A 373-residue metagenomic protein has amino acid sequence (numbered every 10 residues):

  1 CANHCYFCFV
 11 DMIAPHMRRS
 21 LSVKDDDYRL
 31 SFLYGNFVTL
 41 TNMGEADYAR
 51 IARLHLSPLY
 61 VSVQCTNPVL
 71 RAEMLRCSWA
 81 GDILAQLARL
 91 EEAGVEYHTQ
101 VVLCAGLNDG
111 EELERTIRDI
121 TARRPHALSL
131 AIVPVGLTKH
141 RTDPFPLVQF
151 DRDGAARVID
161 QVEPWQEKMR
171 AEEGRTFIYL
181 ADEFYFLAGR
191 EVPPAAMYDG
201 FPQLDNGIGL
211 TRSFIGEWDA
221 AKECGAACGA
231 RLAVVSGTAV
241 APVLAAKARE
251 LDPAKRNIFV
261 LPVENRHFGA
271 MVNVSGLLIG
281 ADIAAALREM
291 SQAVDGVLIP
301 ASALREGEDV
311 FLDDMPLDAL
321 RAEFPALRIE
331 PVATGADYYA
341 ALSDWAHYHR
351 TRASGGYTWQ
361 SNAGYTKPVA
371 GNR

Functional and structural regions predicted by a protein language model:
C1-H126, G136-W165: Conserved Radical SAM active-site core
D11, S62, V133, A181 (+1 more regions): Conserved residues at the C-terminal ends of beta-strands
M17, T121-R123, G136-R373: Auxiliary Fe-S-binding modules of radical SAM enzymes
P58-Y60, E96-H98, S129-A131, F177-Y179 (+1 more regions): Structural preference for beta-strand elements that scaffold enzyme active sites
S62, V101, A131, P331-A333: Short loop/turn and capping residues at structural boundaries
Q100-V102, L130, I299-A303: Short glycine-rich or small-residue beta-strand-to-loop segments that form or flank ligand, phosphate, metal/Fe-S
